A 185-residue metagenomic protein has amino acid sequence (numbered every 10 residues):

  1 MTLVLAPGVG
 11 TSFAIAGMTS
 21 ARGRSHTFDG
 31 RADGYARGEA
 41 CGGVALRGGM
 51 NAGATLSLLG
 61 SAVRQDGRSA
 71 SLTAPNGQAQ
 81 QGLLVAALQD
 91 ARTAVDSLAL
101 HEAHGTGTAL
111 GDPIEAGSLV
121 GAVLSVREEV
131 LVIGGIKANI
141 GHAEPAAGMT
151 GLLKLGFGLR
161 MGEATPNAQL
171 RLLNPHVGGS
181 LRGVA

Functional and structural regions predicted by a protein language model:
M1-A185: Condensing-enzyme catalytic core of the thiolase-fold
